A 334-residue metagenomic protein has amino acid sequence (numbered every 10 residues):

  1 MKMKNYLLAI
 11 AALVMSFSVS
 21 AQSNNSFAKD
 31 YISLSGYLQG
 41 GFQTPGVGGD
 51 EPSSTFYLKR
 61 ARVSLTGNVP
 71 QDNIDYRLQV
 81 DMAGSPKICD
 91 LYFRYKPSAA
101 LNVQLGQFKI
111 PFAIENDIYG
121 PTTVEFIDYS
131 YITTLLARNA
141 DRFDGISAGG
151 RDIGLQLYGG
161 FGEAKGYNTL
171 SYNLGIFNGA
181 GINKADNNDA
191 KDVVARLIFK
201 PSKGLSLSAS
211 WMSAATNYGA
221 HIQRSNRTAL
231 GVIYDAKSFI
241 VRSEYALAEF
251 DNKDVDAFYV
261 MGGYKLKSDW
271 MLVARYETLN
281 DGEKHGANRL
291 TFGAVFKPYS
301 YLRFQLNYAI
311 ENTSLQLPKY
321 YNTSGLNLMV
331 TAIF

Functional and structural regions predicted by a protein language model:
M1-F27: Cleavable N-terminal export/targeting peptides
S23-G46, D50-G179, D189-K191, I198-S206 (+3 more regions): Outer membrane beta-barrel
A28, D50-Y57, M82-A83, G145-G149 (+5 more regions): Replace "Gram-negative outer membrane beta-barrel proteins" with "bacterial and organellar outer membrane beta-barrel
G41-G48, A83-S85, F112, F177-K184 (+4 more regions): Sequence/structural signature of outer-membrane beta-barrel proteins
K59-V63, C89-L91, R151-L155, K191-A195 (+5 more regions): Hydrophobic, lipid-facing positions within transmembrane beta-strands of outer-membrane proteins
L157, F296, N322-F334: Outer-membrane beta-barrel "beta-signal"
I198-G282, R289: Detector for outer-membrane/organellar transmembrane beta-barrel domains, recognizing the amphipathic beta-strand
L266-S314: C-terminal hydrophobic structural anchor segments that stabilize assembly/packing rather than catalytic chemistry
